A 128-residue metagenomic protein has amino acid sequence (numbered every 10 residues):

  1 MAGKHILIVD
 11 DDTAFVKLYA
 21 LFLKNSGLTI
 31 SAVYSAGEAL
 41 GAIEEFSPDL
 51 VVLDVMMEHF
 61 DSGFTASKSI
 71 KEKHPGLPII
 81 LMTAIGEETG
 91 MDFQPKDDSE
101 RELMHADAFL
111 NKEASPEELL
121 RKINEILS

Functional and structural regions predicted by a protein language model:
V9-D10, V33, V51: Conserved sequence signature across two-component system core domains
T13-S31: Two-component/phosphorelay signaling modules centered on CheY-like receiver
A32-G41, S62-G63: Helix N-cap/capping motif at the beta->alpha junctions
G41, F64-P75, K96-D97: Short amphipathic alpha-helix used as the core "switch/output" element in two-component signaling
F46-V52: Active-site beta3 strand of CheY-like receiver
D54-K68: Conserved phosphotransfer microenvironments
T65, G86-L110, E117-R121: Alpha4 helix (beta4-alpha4-beta5 surface) of REC/receiver domains from two-component response regulators
M82-T83: Hydrophobic/aromatic residues positioned on beta-strands within the core alpha/beta folds
